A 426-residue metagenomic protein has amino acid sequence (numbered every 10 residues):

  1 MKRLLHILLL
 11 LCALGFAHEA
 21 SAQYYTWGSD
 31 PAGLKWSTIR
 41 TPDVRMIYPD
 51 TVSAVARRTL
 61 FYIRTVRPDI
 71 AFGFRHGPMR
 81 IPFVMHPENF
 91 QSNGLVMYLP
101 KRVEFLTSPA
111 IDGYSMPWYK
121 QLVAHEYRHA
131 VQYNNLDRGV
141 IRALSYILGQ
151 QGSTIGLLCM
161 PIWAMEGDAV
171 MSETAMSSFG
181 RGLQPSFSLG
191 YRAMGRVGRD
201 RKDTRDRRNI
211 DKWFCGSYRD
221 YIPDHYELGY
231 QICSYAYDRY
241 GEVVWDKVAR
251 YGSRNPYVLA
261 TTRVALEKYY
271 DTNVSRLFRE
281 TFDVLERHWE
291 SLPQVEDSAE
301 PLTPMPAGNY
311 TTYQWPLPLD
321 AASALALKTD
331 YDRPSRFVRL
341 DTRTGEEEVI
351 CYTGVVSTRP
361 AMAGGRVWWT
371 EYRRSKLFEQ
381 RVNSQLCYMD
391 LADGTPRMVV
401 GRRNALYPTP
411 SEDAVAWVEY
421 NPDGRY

Functional and structural regions predicted by a protein language model:
K2-L10: Sec-dependent signal peptide recognition, specifically the positively charged N-region followed immediately by
A22-I155, P161: Juxtacatalytic substrate-recognition/specificity segment
P31, P117-L122, A130, N135-S234 (+4 more regions): Acidic/His/Gly-enriched intrinsically disordered linker/tail segments that often contain short helix/coil "MoRF-like"
R181-G182, Y310, K328-F337, Y352-S357 (+3 more regions): A flexible loop/linker signature enriched in serine peptidases of the S9 family
H288-T311, L340-S357, Y388-S411: Multi-bladed beta-propeller domains
A321-A322, G364-G365, E412-A414: Short coil/turn segments that connect the beta-strands within blades of beta-propeller domains
